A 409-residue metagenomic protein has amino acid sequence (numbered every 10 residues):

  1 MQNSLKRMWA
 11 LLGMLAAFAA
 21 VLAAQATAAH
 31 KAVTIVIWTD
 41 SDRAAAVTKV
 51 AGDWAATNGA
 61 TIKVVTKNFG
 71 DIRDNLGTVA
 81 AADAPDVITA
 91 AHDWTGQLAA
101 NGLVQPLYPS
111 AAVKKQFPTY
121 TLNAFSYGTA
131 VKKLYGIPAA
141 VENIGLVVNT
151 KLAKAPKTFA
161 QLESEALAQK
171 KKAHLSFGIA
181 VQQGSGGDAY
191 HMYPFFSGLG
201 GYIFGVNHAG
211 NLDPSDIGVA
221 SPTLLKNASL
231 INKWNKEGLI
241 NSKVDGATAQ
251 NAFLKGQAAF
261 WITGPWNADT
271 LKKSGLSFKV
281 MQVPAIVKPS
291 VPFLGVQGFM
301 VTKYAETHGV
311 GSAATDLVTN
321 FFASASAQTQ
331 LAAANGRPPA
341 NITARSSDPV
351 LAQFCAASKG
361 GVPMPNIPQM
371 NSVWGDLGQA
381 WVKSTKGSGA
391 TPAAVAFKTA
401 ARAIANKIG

Functional and structural regions predicted by a protein language model:
Q2-W9, A24-G96, P265, V287 (+2 more regions): Conserved N-terminal structural module of periplasmic/extracytoplasmic solute-binding proteins
R73-A84, N101, L167-A168, N232-W234 (+2 more regions): Short helices/loops that flank or line small-molecule/ion binding pockets
T78, A84-D86, K114-T150, K288-V291 (+1 more regions): A structural signal for short loop-to-beta-strand junctions that line the ligand-binding cleft of periplasmic/secreted
H92-N143, K157, Q161-E163, V280: Hinge/lid segment of periplasmic solute-binding proteins
K133-A139, I144, E163-D213: Extracytoplasmic/periplasmic solute-binding protein
A153, K272-A334, G387, T391 (+1 more regions): Extracytoplasmic/periplasmic substrate-recognition and gating elements
A166, A209-K243: Glycine-centered hinge/linker elements that transmit conformational signals in sensory and ligand-binding systems
K359-G409: Conserved C-terminal helix/tail region of periplasmic/extracytoplasmic solute-binding proteins
